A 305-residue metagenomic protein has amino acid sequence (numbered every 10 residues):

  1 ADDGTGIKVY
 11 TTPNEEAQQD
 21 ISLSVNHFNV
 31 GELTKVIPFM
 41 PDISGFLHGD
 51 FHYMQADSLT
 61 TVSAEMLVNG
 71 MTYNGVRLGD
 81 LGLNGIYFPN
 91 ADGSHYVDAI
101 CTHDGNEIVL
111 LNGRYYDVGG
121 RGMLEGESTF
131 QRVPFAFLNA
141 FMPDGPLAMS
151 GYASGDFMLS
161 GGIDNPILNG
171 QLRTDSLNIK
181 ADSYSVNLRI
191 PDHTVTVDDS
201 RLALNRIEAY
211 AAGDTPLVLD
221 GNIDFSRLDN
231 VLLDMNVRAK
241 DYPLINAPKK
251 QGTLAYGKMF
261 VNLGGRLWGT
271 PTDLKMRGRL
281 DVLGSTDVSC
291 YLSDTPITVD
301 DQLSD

Functional and structural regions predicted by a protein language model:
A1-D156, D164-G264, T270-D305: Interface amphipathic segments
